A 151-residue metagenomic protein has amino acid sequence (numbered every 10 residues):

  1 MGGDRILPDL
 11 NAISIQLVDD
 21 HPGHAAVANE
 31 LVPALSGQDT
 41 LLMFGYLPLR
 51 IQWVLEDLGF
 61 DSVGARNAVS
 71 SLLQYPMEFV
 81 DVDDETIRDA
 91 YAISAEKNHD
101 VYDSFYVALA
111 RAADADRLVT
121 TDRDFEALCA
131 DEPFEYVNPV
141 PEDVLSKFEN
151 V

Functional and structural regions predicted by a protein language model:
M1-M43, G59-G64: Short, well-structured N-terminal submotif of metal-dependent ribonuclease cores
M1-R5, V107, D114-V151: Acidic, PIN/NYN-like endoribonuclease modules and their adjacent C-terminal/linker elements
A12, L47, T86, Y106 (+1 more regions): Alpha-helix capping/helix-boundary segments
A12-I13, R50-V54, D89: A general alpha-helix detector
I15-L17, V54, L128: Residues that scaffold the ATP/ADP-binding catalytic core of kinase and kinase-like folds
A25, N29, Y46-V80: Active-site-proximal, substrate-binding regions of enzyme catalytic domains and RNA-binding/basic surfaces
F44, Y102, T121: Replace "coordinates the UDP/GDP/TDP-sugar" with "coordinates nucleotide-activated sugar donors
F79-R117: Active-site neighborhoods of divalent-metal-dependent phosphate/nucleic-acid chemistry enzymes
